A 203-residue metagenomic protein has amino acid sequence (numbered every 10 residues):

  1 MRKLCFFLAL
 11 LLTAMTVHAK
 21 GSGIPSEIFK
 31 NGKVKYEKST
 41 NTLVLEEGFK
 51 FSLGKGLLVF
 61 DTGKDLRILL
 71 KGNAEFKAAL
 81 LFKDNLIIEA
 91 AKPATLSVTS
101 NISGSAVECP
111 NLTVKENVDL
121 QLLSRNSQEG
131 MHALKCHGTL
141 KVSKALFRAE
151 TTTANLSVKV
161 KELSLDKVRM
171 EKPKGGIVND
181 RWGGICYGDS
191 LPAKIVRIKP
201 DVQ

Functional and structural regions predicted by a protein language model:
M1-L4: Positively charged n-region of N-terminal signal peptides that target proteins for export
F6-L8: Sec-dependent N-terminal signal peptides
L10-H18: Hydrophobic h-region of N-terminal signal peptides that target proteins for export in Gram-negative bacteria
K20-Q203: A composition-driven surface/loop motif
